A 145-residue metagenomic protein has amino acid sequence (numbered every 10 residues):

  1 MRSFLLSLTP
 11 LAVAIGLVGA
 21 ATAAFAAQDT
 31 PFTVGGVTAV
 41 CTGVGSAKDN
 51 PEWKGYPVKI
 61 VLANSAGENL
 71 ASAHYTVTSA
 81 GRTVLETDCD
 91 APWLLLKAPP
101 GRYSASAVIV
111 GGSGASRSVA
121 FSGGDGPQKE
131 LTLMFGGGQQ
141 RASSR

Functional and structural regions predicted by a protein language model:
M1-A12: Bacterial N-terminal signal peptides that target proteins for export
G16-G19: Hydrophobic membrane-targeting signal helices
A21-A23: N-terminal signal peptide c-region/cleavage motif recognized by signal peptidases
F25-A73, V77, I109-R145: Primarily secretory-pathway and cell-envelope proteins
G81-A91: Short, acidic Ser/Thr/Gly-rich low-complexity loop/linker segments typical of extracellular and cell-surface proteins
A91-K97: Short, surface-exposed beta-strand/beta-hairpin micro-motifs centered on an aromatic residue
G101-A107: A short tyrosine-centered beta-strand micro-motif
